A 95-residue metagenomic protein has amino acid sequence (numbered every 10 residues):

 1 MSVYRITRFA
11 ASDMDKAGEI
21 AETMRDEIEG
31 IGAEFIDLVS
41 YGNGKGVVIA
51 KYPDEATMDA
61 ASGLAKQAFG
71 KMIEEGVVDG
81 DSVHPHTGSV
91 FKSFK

Functional and structural regions predicted by a protein language model:
M1-G70, E74-K95: Short S/T/G/P-rich N-terminal loop/turn motif that feeds into the first structured element of a domain
